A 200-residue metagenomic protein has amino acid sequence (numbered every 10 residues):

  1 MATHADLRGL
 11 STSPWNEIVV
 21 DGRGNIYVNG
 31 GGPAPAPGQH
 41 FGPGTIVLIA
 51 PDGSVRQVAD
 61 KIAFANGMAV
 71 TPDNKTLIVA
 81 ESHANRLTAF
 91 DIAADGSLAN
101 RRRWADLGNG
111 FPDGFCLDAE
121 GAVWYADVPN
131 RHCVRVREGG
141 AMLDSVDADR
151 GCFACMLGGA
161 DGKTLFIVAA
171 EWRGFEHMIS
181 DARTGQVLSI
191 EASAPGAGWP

Functional and structural regions predicted by a protein language model:
M1-T3, I49-R56, A94-R102, A141-D144 (+1 more regions): Beta-strand initiation motifs
R8-P33, H40-T45, V58-T76, D106-A122 (+2 more regions): Beta-rich, blade/repeat-based domains predominating in secreted/periplasmic proteins but also intracellular
R23, P43, D52, N74 (+6 more regions): Surface-exposed loop/turn positions within WD40 beta-propeller blades
V28, V79, Y125-A126, I167: Conserved beta-strand element within WD40/beta-propeller blades
G31-P33, S82, I92, V128 (+2 more regions): Short loop/turn segments immediately following the C-termini of beta-strands
P37, G44-V47, R86-T88, H132-V134 (+1 more regions): A short loop-to-beta-strand structural motif that recurs across blades of beta-propeller domains
N85-R86, F90-I92, S97-R101, A105-A141: Loop/turn-rich, solvent-exposed surfaces of beta-rich toroidal or solenoidal domains
M156-P200: Blade-level signature of beta-propeller repeat domains, shared across WD40, Kelch, NHL, RCC1 and BNR/Asp-box propellers
